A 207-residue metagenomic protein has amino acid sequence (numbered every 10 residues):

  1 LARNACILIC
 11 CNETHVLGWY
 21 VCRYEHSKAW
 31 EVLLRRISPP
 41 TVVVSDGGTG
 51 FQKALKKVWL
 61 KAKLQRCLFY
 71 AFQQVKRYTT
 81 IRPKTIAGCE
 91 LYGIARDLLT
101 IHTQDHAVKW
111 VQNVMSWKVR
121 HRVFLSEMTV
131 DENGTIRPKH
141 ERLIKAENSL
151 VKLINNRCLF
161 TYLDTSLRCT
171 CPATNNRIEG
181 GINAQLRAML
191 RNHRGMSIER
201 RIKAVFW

Functional and structural regions predicted by a protein language model:
L1-K61: RNase H-like nuclease fold core
C6, C10-C11, C22, C67 (+3 more regions): Generic recognition of cysteine residues
N12, L60, K84, H193 (+1 more regions): Hydrophobic alpha-helical segments
V16-G18, A29-L33, P40, Q65-L68 (+3 more regions): Short, surface-exposed linear patches
I37, V58, R82, Q185 (+1 more regions): Alpha-helix boundary/capping residues
T41-G48, Q52, G93-W207: Acidic/histidine-rich catalytic cores and adjacent linkers of DNA breakage/strand-transfer/modification proteins
V42, D46-T49, K53-A95: Conserved beta-strand -> loop -> alpha-helix junction used to position metal-binding or nucleic-acid-contacting
